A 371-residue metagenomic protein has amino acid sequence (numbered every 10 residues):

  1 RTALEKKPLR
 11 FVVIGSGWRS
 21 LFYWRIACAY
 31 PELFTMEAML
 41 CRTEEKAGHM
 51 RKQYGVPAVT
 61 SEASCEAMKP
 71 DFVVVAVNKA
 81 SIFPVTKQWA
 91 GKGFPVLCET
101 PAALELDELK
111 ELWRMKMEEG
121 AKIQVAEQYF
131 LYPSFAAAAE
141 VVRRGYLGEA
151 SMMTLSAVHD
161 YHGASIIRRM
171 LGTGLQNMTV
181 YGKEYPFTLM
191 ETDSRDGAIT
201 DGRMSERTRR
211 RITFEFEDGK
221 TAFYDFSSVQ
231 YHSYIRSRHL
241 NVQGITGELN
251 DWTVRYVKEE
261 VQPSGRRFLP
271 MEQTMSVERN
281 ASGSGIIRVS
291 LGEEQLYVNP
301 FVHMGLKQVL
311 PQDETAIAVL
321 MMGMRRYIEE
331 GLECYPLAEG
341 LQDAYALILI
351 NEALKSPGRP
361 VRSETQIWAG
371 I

Functional and structural regions predicted by a protein language model:
R1-P8, H49, S64, F72-V75 (+3 more regions): C-terminal helix-rich "cap/oligomerization" subdomain common to oxidoreductases
R1-Y54: N-terminal Rossmann-like dinucleotide-binding module
P57-M68: Short acidic low-complexity segments
A67-F72, N78-K79, F83-F130: Beta-strand-loop-alpha-helix segment that lines the small-molecule cofactor/substrate pocket of alpha/beta enzymes
G93, G120, G219, P357-G358: Glycine-centered short loops/turns at secondary-structure junctions
P133-M152, G163: Rossmann-like NAD(P)H-binding beta-loop-alpha module
E149-Q243, R255, W368-G370: Rossmann-like dinucleotide-binding domain that binds NAD(P)(H)
R203, F216, L240-N241, T246-Y335 (+1 more regions): C-terminal glycine/acidic-rich active-site capping loop/insertion
